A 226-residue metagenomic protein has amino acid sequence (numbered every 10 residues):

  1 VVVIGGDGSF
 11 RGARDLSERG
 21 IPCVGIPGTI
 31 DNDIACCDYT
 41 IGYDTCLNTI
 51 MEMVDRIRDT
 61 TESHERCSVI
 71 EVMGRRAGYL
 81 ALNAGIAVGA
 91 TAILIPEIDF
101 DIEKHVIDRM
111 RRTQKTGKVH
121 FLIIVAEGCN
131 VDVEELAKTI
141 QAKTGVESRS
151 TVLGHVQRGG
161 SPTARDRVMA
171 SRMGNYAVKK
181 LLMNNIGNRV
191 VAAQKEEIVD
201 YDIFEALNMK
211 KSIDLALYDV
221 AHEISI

Functional and structural regions predicted by a protein language model:
I4, D15, P22, G42-E147 (+1 more regions): Accessory alpha-helical/coil subdomains and C-terminal extensions that flank or cap enzyme catalytic cores
S9-A13, D31-A35, R76-L80, D200: Short, well-ordered, mixed-charge alpha-helical segments that flank or form enzyme active sites
R11, Y79, N83, V168 (+1 more regions): A broad detector of short, well-ordered amphipathic alpha-helices that serve as recognition/interaction surfaces
I26-Y39, E62-S63: Acidic/polar active-site rim loop that often engages polyanionic ligands
T29-I34, F100-I102, H155-R158: Short gly/pro/ser/thr-enriched loop/turn and capping motifs at secondary-structure boundaries
C36-L47, S161-R167: Short beta-strand elements at the ligand-binding edges of bilobed clamshell
D132, K138-I226: C-terminal non-catalytic interaction/assembly regions of soluble proteins
